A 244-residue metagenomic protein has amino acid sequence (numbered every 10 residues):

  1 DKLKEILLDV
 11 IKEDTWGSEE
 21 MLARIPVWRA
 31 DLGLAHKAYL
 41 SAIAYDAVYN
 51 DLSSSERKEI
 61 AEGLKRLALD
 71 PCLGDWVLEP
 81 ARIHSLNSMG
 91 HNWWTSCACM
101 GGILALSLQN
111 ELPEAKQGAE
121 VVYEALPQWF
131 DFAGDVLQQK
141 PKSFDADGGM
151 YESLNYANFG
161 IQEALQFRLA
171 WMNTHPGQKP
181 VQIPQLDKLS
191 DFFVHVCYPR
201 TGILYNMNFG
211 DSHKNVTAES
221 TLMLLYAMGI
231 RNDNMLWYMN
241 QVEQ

Functional and structural regions predicted by a protein language model:
D1-Y198, G202, G210: Aromatic-lined, polymer-binding surfaces characteristic of secreted/periplasmic polysaccharide-degrading enzymes
N206-Q244: N-terminal leader/propeptide and maturation segments of large enzyme subunits in energy/redox metabolism and hydrolases
